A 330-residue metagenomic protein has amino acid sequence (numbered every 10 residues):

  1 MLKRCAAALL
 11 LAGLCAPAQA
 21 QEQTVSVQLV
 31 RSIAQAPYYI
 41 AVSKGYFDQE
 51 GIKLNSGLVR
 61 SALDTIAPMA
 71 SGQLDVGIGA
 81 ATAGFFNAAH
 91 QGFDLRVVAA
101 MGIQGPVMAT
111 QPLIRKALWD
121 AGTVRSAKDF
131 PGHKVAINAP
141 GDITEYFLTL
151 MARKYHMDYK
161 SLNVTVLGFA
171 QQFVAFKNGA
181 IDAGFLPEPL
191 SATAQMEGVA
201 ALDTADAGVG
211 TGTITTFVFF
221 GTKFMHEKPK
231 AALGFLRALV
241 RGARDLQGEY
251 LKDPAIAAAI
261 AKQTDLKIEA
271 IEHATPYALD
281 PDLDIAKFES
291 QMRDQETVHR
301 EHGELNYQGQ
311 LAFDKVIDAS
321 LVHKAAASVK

Functional and structural regions predicted by a protein language model:
C5-L14: Bacterial N-terminal signal peptides
A16-A20: Sec/Tat signal peptide C-region and signal peptidase I cleavage site
Q21-M157, N163-V166, D182-E188, T204 (+1 more regions): Short, glycine-/small- and polar/acidic-enriched structural segments that line small-molecule recognition paths
I40, K44-G45, A67, S71 (+11 more regions): Solvent-exposed, polar/charged alpha-helical surfaces in well-ordered, non-transmembrane soluble domains, broadly
L118, Q171-K262: Pocket-lining segment of extracytoplasmic ligand-binding domains
H226-N306: Secondary-structure end/capping motifs
E296-K330: Conserved C-terminal helix/tail region of periplasmic/extracytoplasmic solute-binding proteins
